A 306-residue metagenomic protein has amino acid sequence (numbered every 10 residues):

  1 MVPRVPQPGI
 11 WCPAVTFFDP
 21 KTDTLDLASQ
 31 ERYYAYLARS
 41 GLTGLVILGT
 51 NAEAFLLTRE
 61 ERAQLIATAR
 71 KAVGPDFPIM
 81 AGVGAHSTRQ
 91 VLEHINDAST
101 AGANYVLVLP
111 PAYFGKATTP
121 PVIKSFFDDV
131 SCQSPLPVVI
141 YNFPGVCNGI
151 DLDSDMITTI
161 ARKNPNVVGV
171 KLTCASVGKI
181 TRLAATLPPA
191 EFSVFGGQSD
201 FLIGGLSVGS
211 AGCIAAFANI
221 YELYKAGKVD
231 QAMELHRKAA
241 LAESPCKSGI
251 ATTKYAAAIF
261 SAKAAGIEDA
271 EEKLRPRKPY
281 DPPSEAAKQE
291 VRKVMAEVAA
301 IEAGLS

Functional and structural regions predicted by a protein language model:
V2-D151, E302: Active-site beta->alpha loop and helix N-cap motifs at the rims of alpha/beta catalytic domains
P3-V5, I160, S261: Short, conserved catalytic or adaptor-binding loops enriched in Gly and charged residues
L27, E31-Y34, S154, K288-M295: Short, amphipathic alpha-helical "lid/cap" segments that border enzyme active or binding sites
Q30, R62, I66, V91 (+6 more regions): A general structural signal for well-ordered alpha-helical segments in protein cores
S40, Q64, T68-V73, D97 (+9 more regions): Alpha-helical structural signal in soluble globular domains
D129-Q133, P144-G249: Catalytic alpha/beta core domains of metabolic enzymes, predominantly
Y141-G145, N166-V167, E268, L274: Glycine-rich phosphate-binding "P-loop"
G204-S306: Structured C-terminal cap/extension of enzyme domains
